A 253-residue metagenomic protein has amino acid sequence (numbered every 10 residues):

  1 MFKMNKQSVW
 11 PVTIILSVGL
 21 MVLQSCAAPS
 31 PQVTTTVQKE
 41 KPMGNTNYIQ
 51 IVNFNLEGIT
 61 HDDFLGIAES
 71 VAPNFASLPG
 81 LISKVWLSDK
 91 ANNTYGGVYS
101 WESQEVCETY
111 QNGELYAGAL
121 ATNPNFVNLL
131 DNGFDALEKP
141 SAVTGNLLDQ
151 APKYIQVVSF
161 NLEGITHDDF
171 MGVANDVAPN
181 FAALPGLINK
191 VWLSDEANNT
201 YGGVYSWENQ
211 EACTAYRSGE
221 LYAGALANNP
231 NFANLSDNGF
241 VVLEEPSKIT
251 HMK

Functional and structural regions predicted by a protein language model:
F2-T13: Bacterial N-terminal signal peptides that target proteins for export
V12-L16, L20: Hydrophobic helical h-region of N-terminal Sec-dependent signal peptides in bacterial secretory/periplasmic proteins
V22-S25: C-terminal motif of bacterial Sec signal peptides marking the signal peptidase cleavage site
A27-Y95, Q104-N112, P124-Y201, E208-E220 (+1 more regions): Short S/T/G/P-rich N-terminal loop/turn motif that feeds into the first structured element of a domain
S100, S206: Sensory beta-strand/linker motifs that couple input domains to effectors
Y116-N123, Y222-A227: A common structural junction motif
